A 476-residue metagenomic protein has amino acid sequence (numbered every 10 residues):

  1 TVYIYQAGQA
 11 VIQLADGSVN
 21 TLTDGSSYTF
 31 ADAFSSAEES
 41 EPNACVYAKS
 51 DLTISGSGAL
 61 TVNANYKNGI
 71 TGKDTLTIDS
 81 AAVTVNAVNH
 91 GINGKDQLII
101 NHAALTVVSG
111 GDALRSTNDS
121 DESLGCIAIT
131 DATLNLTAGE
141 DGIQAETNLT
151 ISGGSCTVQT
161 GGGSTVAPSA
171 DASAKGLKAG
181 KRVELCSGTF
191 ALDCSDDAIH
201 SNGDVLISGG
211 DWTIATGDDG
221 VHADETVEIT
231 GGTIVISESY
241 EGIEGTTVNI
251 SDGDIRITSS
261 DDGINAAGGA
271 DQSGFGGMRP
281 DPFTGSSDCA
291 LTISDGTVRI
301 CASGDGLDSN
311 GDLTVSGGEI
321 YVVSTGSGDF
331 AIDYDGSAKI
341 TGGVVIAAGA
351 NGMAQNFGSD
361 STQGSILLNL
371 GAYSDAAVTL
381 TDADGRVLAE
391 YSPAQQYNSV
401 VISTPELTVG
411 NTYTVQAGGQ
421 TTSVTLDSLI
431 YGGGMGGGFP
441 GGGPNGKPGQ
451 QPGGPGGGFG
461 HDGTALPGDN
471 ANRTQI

Functional and structural regions predicted by a protein language model:
T1-I476: A composition-driven surface/loop motif
